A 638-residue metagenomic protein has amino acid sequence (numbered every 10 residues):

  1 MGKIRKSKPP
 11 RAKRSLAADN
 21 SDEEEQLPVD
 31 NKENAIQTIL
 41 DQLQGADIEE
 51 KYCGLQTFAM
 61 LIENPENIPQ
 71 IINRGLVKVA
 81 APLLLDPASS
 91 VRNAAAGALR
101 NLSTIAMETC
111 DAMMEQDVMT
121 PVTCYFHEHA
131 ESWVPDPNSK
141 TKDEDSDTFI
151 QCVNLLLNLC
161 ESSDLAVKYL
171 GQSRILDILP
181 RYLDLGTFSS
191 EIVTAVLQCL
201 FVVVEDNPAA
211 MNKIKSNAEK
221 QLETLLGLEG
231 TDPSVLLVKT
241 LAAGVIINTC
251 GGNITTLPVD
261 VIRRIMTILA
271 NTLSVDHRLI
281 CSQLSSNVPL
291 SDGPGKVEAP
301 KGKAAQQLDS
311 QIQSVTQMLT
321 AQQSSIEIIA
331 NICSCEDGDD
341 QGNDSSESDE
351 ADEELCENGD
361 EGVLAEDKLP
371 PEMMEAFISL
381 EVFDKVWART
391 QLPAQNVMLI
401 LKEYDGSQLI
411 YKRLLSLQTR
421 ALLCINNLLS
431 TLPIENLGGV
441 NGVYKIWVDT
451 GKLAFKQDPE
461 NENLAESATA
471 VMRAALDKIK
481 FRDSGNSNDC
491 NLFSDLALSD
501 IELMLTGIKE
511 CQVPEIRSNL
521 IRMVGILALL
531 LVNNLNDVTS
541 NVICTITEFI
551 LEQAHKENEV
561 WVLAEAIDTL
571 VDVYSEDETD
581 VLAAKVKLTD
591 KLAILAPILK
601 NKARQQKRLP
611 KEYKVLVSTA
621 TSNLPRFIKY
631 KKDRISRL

Functional and structural regions predicted by a protein language model:
G2-N20, A46-I62, R92-S103, S146-L159 (+8 more regions): HEAT-repeat alpha-solenoid elements in large eukaryotic scaffold proteins
G2-N31, S132, M266-S416: Acidic, serine/threonine- and proline-enriched intrinsically disordered linkers and terminal tails in large eukaryotic
K6, K32-A35, I72-V79, M113-C124 (+10 more regions): Alpha-helical scaffold repeats of the Armadillo/HEAT/TPR superfamily
K6-P9, T38-D41, Q56-M60, V79 (+7 more regions): Long alpha-helical repeat scaffolds
D22-L61, P65-P69, G75, T123-E128 (+7 more regions): Alpha-solenoid helical repeat scaffolds
E24-N34, Q42-Q44, E50-C53, M60-K78 (+11 more regions): Elongated alpha-helical scaffolds that mediate protein-protein interactions in large eukaryotic proteins, primarily
L43-A46, L84-P87, L102, F126 (+11 more regions): Alpha-solenoid helical repeat architecture
I48-E49, P65, S89-S90, M107 (+10 more regions): Alpha-helix N-cap/helix-start positions at coil->helix boundaries
